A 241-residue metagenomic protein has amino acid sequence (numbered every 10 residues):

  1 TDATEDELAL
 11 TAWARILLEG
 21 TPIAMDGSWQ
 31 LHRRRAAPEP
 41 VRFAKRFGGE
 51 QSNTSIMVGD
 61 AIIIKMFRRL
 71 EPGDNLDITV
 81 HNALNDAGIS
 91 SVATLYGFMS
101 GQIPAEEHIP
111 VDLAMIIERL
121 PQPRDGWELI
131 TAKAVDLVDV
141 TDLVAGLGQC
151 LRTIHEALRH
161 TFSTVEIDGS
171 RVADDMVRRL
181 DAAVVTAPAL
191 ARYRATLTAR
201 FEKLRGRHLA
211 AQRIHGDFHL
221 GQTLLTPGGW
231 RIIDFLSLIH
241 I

Functional and structural regions predicted by a protein language model:
T1-M176, G228-G229, L238: Conserved ATP-binding subdomain of kinase catalytic cores across diverse folds
R35-F43, R179-I214: An alpha-helical support segment within catalytic cores of ATP-dependent transferases
H81, R119, T131, L137 (+5 more regions): Functionally constrained cores in energy, signaling, and assembly domains
S163, Q212, L220-I239: Catalytic activation segment of kinase domains across protein kinase-like and atypical kinase folds
D217: Conserved catalytic-loop position in the HRD/HxD motif
